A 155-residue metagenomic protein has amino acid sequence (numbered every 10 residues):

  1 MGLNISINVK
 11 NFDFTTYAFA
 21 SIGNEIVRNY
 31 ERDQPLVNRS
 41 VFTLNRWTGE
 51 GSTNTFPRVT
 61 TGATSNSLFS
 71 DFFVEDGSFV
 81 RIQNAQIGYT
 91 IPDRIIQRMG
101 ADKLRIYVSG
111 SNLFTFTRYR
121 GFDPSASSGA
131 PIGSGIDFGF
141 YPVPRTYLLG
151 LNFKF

Functional and structural regions predicted by a protein language model:
M1-I5, F12, I82-I87, R145-L151: Hydrophobic, lipid-facing positions within transmembrane beta-strands of outer-membrane proteins
G2-N4, R94-I95, I136-F138: Generic recognition of flexible, low-complexity loop/linker segments
N8, F19-S21, S109-L113, K154: Outer-membrane beta-barrel pore domains and translocons
N11-T15, R94-I95: Repeated loop/turn-to-beta-strand initiation elements of outer-membrane beta-barrel proteins
D13-T15, I22-V27, F114-T117: Flexible loop/turn segments at secondary-structure boundaries
T16, I106-V108, L151: Membrane-embedded beta-strand positions of outer-membrane beta-barrel proteins
S21-R105, S109-S111: Extracytoplasmic gating/loop element in the C-terminal half of outer-membrane beta-barrel translocons and assembly
R46-T48, F56, A63-S67, T117-F155: C-terminal beta-signal and terminal closure region of outer-membrane beta-barrel proteins
